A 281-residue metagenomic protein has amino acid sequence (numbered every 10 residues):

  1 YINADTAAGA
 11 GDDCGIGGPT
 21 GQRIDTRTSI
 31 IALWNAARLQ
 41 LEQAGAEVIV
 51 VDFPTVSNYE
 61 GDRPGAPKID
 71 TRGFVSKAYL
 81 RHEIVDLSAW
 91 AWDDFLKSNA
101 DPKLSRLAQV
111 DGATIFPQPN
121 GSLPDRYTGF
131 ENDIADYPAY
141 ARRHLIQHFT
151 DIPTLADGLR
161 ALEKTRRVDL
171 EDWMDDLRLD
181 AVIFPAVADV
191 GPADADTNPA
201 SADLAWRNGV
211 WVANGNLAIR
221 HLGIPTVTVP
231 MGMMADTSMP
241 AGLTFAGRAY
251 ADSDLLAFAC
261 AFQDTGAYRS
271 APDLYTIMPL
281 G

Functional and structural regions predicted by a protein language model:
Y1-I24, I31-E47, S98-D101, R220-G281: Structural helix-boundary/capping segments
Y1-P19, K68-E171, P185, T228-G232 (+1 more regions): Short helix-loop capping/hinge segments that flank enzyme active sites or metal/cofactor-binding pockets
P19-Q22, L155-A156, G191-A213: Short, surface-exposed loop/helix-turn segments at secondary-structure junctions that function as lids/hinges flanking
T26-V51, D93, K97-S98, L159-R178: Acyltransferase
A46-P67, L145-H148: Short connector loops at secondary-structure junctions
F53-P54, A108, L179, F184-A188: Short, well-ordered beta-to-alpha junction loops that form the rim of enzyme active sites and present histidine/acidic
D62-K77, N198-P199, G242-F245: Short low-complexity, flexible loop/linker segments enriched in glycine and/or proline with clustered acidic
D169-W173, D203-P230: Small-aliphatic-rich amphipathic alpha-helix that forms the alpha element of a beta-alpha
